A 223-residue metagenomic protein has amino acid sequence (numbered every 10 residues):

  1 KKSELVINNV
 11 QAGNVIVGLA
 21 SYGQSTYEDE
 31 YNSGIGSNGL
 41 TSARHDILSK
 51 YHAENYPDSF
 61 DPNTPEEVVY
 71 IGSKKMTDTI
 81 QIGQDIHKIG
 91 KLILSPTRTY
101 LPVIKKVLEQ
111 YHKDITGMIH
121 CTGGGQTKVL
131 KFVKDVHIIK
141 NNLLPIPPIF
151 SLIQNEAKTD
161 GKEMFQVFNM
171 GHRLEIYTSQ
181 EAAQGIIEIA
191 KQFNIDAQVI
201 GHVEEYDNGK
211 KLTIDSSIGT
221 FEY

Functional and structural regions predicted by a protein language model:
K1-Y223: Helix-biased detector of long, well-ordered alpha-helical tracts
